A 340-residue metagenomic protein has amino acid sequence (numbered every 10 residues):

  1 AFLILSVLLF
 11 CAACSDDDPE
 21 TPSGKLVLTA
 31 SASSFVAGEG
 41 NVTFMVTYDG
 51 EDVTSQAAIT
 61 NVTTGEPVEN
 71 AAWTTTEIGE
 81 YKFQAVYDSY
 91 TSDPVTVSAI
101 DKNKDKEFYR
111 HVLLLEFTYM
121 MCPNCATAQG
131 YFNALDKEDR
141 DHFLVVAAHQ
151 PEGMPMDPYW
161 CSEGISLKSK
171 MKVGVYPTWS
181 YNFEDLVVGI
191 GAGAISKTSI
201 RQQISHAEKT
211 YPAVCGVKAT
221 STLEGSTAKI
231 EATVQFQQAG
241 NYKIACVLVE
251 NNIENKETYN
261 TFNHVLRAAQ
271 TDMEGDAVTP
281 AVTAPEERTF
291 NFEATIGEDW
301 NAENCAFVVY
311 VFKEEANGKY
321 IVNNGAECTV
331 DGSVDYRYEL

Functional and structural regions predicted by a protein language model:
A1-A37, Y90-Y109, Y336-L340: Bacterial Sec-dependent N-terminal signal peptides
S33-G40, S221-S226: Short, solvent-exposed loop/linker segments at the N-terminal edge of repeated beta-sheet extracellular domains
M45-V46, E51-E66, W179-Y181: Change to "...patches in solvent-exposed regions of secreted, membrane-anchored, or virion-exposed structural
G65-A71, P285-T289: Short, solvent-exposed loop/turn segments in extracellular or other extracytoplasmic domains
A71-E80: Solvent-exposed segments in extracellular or luminal domains encompassing
G79-S89: Append "Rare intracellular matches occur via the same short Y/T/C beta-strand/loop motifs
D105-A148: Local sequence-structure signature of Cys/Sec-based thiol-disulfide redox active-site neighborhoods
A147-L340: Short, conserved sequence motifs used for protein processing/export or organelle targeting and for catalysis
